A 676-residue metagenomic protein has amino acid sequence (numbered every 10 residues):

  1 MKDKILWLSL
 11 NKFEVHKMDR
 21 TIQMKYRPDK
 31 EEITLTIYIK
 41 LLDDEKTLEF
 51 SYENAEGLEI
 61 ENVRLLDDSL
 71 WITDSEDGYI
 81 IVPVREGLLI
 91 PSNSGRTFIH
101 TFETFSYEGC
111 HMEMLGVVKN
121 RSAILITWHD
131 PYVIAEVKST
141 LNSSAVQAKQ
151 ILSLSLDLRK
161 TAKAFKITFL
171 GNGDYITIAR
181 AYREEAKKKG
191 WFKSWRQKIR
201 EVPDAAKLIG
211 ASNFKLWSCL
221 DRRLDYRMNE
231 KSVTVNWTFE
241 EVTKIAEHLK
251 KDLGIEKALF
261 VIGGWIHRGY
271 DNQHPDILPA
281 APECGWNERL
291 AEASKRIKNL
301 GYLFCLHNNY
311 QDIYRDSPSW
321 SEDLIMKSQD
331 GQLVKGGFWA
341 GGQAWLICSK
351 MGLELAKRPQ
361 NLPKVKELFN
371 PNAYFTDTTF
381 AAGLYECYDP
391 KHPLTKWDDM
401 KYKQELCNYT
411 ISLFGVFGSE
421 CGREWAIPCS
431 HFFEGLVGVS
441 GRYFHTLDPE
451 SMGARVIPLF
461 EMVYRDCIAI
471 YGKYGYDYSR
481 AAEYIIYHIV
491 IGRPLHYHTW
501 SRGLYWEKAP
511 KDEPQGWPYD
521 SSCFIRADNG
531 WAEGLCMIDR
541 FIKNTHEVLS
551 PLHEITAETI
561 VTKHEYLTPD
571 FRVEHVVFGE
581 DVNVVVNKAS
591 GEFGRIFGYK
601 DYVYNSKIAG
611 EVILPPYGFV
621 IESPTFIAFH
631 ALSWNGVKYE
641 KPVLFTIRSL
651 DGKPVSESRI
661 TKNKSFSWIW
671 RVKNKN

Functional and structural regions predicted by a protein language model:
M1-L259, G264, P282-C284, L300-L303 (+4 more regions): Carbohydrate-recognition beta-sandwich/jelly-roll modules in extracellular/periplasmic carbohydrate-active proteins
S51-E53, K250, K298, C305 (+3 more regions): Residue-level recognition of well-ordered secondary-structure positions
I60-N62, T73-S75, Y270, Y314-D316 (+3 more regions): Short acidic, gly/pro-rich beta-turn/loop elements at beta-sheet edges and active-site/ligand-binding grooves
I80-R85, S94-R96, L290-A293, G336-F338 (+2 more regions): Short C-terminal domain-edge/linker segments immediately following a structured domain
P83, G269-Y270, G285, D466 (+2 more regions): Glycine-centered flexibility motif
H129-I134, S139, S153-F169, G173-I178 (+4 more regions): Active-site-proximal substrate-binding groove within the catalytic cores of carbohydrate-active enzymes
K207-R358, E367-T376, F380-K391: Aromatic-lined carbohydrate-binding/catalytic grooves of carbohydrate-active enzymes
